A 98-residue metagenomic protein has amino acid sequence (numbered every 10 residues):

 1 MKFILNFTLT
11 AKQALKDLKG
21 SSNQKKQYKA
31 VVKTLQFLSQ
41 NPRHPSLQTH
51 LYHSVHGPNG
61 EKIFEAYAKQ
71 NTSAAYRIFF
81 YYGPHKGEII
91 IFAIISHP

Functional and structural regions predicted by a protein language model:
M1-F37: Arg/Lys-rich, positively charged N-terminal/basic patches that mediate binding to nucleic acids
M1-I4, K16-S22, V55-P98: Enriched for short, Lys/Arg-rich terminal
V32-S39, Y52-N59, G87: Short, surface-exposed, charged/polar-biased interaction segments
Q40-H44: Generic structural signal for secondary-structure transition and capping sites
S46-H50: Short, hydrophobic secondary-structure boundary micro-motifs
